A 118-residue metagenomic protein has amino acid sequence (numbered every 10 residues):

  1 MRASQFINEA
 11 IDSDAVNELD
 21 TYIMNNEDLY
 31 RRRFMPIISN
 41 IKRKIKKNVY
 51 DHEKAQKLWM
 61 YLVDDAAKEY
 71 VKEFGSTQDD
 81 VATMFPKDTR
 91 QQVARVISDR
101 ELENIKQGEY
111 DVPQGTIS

Functional and structural regions predicted by a protein language model:
M1-S118: Acidic interaction surfaces
